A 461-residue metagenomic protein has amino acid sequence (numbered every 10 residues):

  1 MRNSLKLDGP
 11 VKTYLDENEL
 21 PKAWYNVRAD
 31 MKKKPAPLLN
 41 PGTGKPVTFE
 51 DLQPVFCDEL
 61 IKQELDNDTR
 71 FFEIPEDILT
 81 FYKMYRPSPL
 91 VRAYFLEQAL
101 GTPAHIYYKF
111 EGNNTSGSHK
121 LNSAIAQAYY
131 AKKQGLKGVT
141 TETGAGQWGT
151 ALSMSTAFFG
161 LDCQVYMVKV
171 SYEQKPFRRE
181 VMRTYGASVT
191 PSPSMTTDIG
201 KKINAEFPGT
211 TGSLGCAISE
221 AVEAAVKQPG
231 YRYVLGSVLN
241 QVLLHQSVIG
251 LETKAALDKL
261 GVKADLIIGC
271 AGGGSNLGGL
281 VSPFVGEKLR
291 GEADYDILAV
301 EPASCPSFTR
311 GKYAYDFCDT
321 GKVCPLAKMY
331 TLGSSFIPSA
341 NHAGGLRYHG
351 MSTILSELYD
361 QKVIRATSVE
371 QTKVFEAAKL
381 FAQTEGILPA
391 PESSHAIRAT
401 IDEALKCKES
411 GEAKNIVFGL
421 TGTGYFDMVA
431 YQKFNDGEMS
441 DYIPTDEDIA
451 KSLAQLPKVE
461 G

Functional and structural regions predicted by a protein language model:
R2-L136: Positively charged, low-complexity intrinsically disordered leader regions
F71-E73, I203-Q241, I249, L260-G261 (+2 more regions): Active-site/ligand-binding loops adjacent to catalytic centers
T115-A126, L239-E252, A390-H395: A glycine-rich, Thr/Ser-enriched phosphate-binding loop motif common to dinucleotide/cofactor-binding enzymes
S123, A131-V170, K263-L277, I297 (+2 more regions): A short, small-residue-rich loop immediately preceding and capping a beta-strand
A126-L136, T150-D162, R183-T184, V281-G291 (+1 more regions): Alpha-helix C-terminal capping segments
W148-T211, S307-F317, M428-D436: Active-site-proximal loop->helix
A271-G279, Q371-D436: Claisen-condensing/thiolase-fold acyl-transfer catalytic domains that form or cleave C-C bonds in fatty acid
